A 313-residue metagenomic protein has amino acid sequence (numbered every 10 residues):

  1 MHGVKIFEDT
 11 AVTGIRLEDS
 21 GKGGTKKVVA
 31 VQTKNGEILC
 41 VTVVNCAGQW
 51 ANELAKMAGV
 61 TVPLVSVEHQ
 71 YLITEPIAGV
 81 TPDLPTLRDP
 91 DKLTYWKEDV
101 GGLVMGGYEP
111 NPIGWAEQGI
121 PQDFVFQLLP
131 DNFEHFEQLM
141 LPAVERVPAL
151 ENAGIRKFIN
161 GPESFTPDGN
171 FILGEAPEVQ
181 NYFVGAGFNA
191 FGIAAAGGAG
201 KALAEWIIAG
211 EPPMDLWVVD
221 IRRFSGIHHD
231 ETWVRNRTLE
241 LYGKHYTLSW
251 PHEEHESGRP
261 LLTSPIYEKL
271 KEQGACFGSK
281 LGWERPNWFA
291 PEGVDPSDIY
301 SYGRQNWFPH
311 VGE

Functional and structural regions predicted by a protein language model:
M1-G3, F277: Rossmann-like flavin
E8-K27: A conserved short coil-to-beta-strand element within the FAD-binding core of flavoproteins
T25-A30, P82-P85: Short, hydrophobic/aromatic-rich segments at coil-to-beta transitions
Q32-T42: Core beta-strand elements of the Rossmann-like FAD/NAD(P) dinucleotide-binding domain in flavoenzyme oxidoreductases
T42-V60: Flavin (primarily FAD) binding-site architecture
V60-P63, E75-N181: Active-site lid/adjacent beta-loop-alpha segment flanking the redox-cofactor pocket in flavoenzymes
A195-W217: Internal hydrophobic alpha-helix adjacent to the cofactor/substrate pocket in enzyme cavities
M214, I221-E313: Glycine/proline-enriched, intrinsically flexible loops and inter-domain linkers
